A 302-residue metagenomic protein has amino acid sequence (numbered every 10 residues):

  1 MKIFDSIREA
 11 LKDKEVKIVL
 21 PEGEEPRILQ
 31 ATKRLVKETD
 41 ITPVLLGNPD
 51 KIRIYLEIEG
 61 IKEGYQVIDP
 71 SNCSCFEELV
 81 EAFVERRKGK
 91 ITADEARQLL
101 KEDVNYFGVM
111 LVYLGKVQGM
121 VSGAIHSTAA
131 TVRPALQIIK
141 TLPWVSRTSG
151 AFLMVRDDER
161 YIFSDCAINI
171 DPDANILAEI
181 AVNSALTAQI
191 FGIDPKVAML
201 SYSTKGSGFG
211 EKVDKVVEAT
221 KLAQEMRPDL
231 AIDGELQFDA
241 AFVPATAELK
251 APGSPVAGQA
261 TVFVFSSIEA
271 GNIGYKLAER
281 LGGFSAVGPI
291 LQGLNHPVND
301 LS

Functional and structural regions predicted by a protein language model:
M1-S302: Anion-binding alpha/beta catalytic cores of soluble intermediary-metabolism enzymes, centered on
